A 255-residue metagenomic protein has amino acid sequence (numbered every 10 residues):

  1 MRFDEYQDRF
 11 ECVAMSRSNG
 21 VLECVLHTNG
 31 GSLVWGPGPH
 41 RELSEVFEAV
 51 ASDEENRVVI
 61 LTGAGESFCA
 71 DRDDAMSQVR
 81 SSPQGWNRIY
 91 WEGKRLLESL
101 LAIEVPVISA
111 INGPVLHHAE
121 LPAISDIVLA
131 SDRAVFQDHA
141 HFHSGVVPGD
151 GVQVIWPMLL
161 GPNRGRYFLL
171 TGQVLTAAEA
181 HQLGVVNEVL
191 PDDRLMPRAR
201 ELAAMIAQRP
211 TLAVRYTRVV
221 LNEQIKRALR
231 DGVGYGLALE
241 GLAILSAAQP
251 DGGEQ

Functional and structural regions predicted by a protein language model:
M1-A64: Conserved CoA-thioester-binding segment of acyl-CoA-metabolizing enzymes
M1-N19, T28, F68-C69, A75-M76 (+3 more regions): C-terminal alpha-helix plus adjacent terminal tail
C24, L61, L121-A123, A180 (+1 more regions): Hydrophobic/aromatic residues within transmembrane alpha-helices of multi-pass small-molecule transporters
E55, T62-R95: Glycine- (often His-adjacent) and acidic-residue-rich active-site loop that binds/positions the CoA thioester
K94-H143: Glycine-rich beta-to-alpha active-site loop
D126-I127, Y167, T171-Q173, E179 (+1 more regions): Well-ordered beta-strand positions
L129-A130, V186-R198: Short acidic-hydrophobic, aromatic-tinged amphipathic segments that line or gate anion-handling sites
Q153-N163: Hydrophobic, secondary-structure "cap" segments at the distal end of domains
